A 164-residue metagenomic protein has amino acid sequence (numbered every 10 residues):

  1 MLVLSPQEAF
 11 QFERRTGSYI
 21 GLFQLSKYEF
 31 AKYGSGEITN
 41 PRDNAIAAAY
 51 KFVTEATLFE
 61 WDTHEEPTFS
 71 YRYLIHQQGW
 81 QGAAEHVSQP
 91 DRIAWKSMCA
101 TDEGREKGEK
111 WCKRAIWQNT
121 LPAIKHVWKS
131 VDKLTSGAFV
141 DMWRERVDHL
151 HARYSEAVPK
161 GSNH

Functional and structural regions predicted by a protein language model:
M1-A115: Catalytic glycan-binding domains that act on GlcNAc-containing polysaccharides
W117-H164: Low-complexity, Gly/Ser/Thr/Pro-rich intrinsically disordered linker/tail segments
